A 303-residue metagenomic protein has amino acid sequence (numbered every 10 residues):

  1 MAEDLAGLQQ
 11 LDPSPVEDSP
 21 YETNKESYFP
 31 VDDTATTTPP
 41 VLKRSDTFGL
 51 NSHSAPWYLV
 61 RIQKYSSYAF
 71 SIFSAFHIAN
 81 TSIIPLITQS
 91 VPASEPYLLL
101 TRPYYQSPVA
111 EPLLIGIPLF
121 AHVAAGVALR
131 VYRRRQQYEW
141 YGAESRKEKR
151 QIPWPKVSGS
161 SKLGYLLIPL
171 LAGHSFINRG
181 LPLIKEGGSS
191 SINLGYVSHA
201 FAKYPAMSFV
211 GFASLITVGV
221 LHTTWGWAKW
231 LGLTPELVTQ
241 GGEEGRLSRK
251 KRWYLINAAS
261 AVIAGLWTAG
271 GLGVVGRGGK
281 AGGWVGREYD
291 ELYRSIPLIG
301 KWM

Functional and structural regions predicted by a protein language model:
M1-M303: Membrane-embedded alpha-helical bundles that constitute the cytochrome b-like, heme-associated redox core of multi-pass
